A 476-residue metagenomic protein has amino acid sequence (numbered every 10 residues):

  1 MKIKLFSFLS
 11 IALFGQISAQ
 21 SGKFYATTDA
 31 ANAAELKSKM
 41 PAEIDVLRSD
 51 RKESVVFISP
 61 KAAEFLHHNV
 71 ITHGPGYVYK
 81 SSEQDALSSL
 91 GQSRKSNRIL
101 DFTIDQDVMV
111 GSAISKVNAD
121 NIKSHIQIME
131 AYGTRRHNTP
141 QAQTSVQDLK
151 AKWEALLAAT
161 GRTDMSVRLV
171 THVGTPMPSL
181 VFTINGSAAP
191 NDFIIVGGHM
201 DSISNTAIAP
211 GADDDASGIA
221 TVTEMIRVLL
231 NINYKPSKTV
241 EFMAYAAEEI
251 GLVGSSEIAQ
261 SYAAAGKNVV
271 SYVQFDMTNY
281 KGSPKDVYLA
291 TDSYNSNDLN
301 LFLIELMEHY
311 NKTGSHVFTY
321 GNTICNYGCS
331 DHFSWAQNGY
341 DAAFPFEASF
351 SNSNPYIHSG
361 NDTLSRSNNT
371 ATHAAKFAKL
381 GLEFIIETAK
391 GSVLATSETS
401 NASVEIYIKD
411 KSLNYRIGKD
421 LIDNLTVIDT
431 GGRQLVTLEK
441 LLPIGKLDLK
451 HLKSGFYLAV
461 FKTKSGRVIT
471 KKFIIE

Functional and structural regions predicted by a protein language model:
I3, N414-Y415, S454-E476: C-terminal tail/sorting-segment detector
D85-T139, T160: N-terminal hydrophobic or amphipathic helices/low-complexity stretches enriched in small/hydrophobic/Pro/Gly
N121-N185: A non-catalytic alpha/beta surface segment that caps or lines the substrate-entry region of metallo-dependent hydrolase
Q127, I428-L435, Y457: Short, glycine-anchored, charge-dense loop/turn motifs used at functional sites
P176-S179, S204-D298, F302, Y327: Acidic/histidine-rich catalytic neighborhood of metal-dependent amide-processing enzymes
P284-V393: Active-site-adjacent substrate-binding region of metalloamidase/peptidase-like peptide-processing proteins
K390-N414, G418-D420: Residue-level detector of functionally pivotal "anchor" positions at catalytic/ligand-binding pockets or at interdomain
K419, E439-G466: Short, surface-exposed loop/turn motifs with a glycine/proline- and acidic-biased composition
